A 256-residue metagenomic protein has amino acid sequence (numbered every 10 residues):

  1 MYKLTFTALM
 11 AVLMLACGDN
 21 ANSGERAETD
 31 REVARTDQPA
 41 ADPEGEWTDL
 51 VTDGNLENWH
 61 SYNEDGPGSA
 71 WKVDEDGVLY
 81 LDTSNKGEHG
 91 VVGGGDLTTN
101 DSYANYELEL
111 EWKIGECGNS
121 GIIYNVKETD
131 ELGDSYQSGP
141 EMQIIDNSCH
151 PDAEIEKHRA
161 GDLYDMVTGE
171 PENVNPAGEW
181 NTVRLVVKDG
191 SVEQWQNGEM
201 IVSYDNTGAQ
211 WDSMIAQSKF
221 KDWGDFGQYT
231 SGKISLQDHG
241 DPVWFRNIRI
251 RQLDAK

Functional and structural regions predicted by a protein language model:
Y2-A8: Sec-dependent signal peptide recognition, specifically the positively charged N-region followed immediately by
L15-A16: C-terminal motif of bacterial Sec signal peptides marking the signal peptidase cleavage site
D19-K256: Carbohydrate-interacting regions of secretory-pathway proteins
